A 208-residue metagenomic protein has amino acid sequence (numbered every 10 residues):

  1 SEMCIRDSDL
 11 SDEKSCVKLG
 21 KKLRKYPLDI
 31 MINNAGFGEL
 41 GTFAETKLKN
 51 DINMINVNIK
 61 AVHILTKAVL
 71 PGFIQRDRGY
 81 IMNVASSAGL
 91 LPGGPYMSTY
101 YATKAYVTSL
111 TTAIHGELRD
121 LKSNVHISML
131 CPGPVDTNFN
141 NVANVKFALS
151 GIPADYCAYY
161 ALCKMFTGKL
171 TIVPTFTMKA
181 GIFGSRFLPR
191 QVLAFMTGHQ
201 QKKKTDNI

Functional and structural regions predicted by a protein language model:
S1-I5: Short, small-residue-biased leader/transition segments that mark boundaries at the very start of proteins
D7-K18, L48: The beta1-alpha1 cofactor-binding region of Rossmann-like NAD(H)/NADP(H)-dependent oxidoreductases
N34-E39: Conserved NAD(P)H cofactor-binding loop of Rossmann-fold oxidoreductase domains
T42-F43, N50-I55: Substrate-binding pocket helix/loop in short-chain dehydrogenase/reductase
T66, T103: Active-site helix of classical SDR
S86: Residue(s) in the substrate-gating loop at a strand-loop-helix junction that position the organic substrate next
M129, K146-I182: C-terminal helical subdomain
